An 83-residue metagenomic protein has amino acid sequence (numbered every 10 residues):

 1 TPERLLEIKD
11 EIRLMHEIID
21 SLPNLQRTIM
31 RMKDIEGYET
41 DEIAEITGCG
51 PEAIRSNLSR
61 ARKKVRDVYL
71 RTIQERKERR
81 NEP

Functional and structural regions predicted by a protein language model:
T1-T28, Y38, E42-E45: Amphipathic alpha-helical segment used for protein-protein interaction
I8, E17, E45-G48, R62-P83: C-terminal edge and immediately downstream basic/flexible tail or linker adjoining helix-turn-helix-like DNA-binding
Q26, I35, D41, T47-R71: DNA-recognition helix of helix-turn-helix
